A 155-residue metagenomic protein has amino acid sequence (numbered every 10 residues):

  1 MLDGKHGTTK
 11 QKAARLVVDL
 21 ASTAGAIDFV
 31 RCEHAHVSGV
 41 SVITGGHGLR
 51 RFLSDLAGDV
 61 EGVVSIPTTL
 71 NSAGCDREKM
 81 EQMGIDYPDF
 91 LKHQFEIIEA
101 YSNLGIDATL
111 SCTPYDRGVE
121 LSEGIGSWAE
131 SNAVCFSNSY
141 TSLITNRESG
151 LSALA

Functional and structural regions predicted by a protein language model:
M1-V60, N146-E148, S152: N-terminal basic/disordered segments at the start of proteins
E33-H36, S41, T68-S72, P114: Short glycine-rich, polar/acidic loop-and-turn segments at beta strand-coil junctions
V63, T69-S152: A generic, well-ordered mixed alpha/beta core segment in the N-terminal half of proteins
